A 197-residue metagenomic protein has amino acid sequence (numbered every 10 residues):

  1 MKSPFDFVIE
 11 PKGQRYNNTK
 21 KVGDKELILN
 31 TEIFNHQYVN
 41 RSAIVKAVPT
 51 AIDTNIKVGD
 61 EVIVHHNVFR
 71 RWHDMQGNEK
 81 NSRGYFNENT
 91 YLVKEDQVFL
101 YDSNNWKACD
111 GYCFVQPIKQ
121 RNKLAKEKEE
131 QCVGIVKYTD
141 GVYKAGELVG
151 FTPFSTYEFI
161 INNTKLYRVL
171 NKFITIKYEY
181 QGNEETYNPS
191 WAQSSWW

Functional and structural regions predicted by a protein language model:
M1-W197: Acidic-enriched and Gly/Ser
